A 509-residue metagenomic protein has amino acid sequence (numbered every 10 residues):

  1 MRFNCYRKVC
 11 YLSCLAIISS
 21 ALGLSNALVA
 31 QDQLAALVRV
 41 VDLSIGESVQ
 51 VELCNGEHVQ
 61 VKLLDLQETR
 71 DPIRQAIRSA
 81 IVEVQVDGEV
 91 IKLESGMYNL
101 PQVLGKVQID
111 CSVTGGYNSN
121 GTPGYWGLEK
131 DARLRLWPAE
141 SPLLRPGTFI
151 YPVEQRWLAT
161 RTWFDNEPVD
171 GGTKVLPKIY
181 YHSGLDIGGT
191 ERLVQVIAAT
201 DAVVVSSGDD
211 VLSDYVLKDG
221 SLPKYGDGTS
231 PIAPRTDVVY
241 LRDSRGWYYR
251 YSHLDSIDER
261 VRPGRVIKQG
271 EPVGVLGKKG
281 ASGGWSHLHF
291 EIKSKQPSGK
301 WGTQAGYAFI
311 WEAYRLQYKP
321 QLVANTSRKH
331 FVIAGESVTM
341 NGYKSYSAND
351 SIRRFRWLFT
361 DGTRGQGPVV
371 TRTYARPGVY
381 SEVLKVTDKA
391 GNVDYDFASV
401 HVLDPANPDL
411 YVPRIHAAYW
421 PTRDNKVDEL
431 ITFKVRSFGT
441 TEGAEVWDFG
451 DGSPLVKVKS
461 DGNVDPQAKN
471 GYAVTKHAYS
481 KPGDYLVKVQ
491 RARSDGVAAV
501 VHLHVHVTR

Functional and structural regions predicted by a protein language model:
R2-C14: Bacterial N-terminal signal peptides that target proteins for export
Y11-G23: Bacterial N-terminal signal peptides
L28-R156: Surface-exposed, beta-sheet-biased, low-hydrophobicity segments with strongly acidic/polar composition
S44-G46, G56-H58, I77-I81, E129-D131 (+5 more regions): Extracytoplasmic
D131-D237, Q269, L276-K278, S282 (+1 more regions): Surface-exposed, glycine-biased beta-strand/turn segments
G189-A198, D237, R242-G270: Short histidine-centered loop motifs in beta-beta connectors
K300, G306-R509: Extracellular/lumenal mature domains of secreted and surface-exposed proteins
